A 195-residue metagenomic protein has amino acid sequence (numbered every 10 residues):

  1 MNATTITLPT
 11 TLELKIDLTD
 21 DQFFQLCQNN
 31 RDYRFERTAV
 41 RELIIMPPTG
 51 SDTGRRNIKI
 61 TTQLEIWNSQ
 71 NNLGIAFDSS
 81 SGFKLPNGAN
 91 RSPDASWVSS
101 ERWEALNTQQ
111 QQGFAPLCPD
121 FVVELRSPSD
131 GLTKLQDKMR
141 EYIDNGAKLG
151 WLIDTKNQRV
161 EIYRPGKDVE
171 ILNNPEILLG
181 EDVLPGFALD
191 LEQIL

Functional and structural regions predicted by a protein language model:
M1-L195: Gly/Pro/Ser/Thr-rich low-complexity, intrinsically disordered segments predominantly at protein N-termini
